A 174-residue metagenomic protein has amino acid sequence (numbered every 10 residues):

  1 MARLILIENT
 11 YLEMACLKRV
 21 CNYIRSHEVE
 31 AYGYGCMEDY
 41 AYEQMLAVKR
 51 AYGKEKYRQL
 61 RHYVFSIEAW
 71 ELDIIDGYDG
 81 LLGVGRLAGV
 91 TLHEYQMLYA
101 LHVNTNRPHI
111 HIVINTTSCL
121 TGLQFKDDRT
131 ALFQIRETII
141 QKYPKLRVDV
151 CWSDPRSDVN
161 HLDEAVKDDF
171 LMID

Functional and structural regions predicted by a protein language model:
M1-D174: N-terminal nicking endonuclease/strand-transfer module with a His-rich metal-binding environment and a catalytic Tyr
